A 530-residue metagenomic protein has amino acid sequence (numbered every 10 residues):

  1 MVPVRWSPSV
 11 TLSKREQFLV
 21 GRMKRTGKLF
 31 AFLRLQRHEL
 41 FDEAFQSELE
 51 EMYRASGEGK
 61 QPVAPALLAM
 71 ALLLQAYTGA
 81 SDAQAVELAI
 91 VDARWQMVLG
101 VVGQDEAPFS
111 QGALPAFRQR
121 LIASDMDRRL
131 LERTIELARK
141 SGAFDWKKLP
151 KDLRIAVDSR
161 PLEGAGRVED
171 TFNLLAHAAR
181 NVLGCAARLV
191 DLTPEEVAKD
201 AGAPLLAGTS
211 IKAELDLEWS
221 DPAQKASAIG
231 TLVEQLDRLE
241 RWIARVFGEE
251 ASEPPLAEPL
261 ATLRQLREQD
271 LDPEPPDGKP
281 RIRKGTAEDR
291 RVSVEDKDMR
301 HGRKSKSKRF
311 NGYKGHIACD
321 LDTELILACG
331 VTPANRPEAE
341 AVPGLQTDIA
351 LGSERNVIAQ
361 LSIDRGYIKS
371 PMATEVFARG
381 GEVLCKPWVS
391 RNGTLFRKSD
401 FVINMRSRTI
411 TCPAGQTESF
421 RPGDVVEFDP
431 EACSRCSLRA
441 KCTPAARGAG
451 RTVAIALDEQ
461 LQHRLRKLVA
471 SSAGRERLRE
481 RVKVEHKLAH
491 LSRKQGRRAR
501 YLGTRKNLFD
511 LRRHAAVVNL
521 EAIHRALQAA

Functional and structural regions predicted by a protein language model:
M1-E58: Basic, low-complexity segments
P3, P65-A66: Double-stranded DNA-binding cores of transcription factors and transposases
D42, Q61-A64, D82-A83, A107: Alpha-helix N-cap/helix-initiation sites
Y53-Q61, Y501-R505: A short glycine/serine-rich beta->alpha loop
L67-A80: Alpha-helical support elements that line or immediately flank enzyme active sites and cofactor-binding pockets
L74-A76, L88, L361: Conserved catalytic-core segments centered on acid/base and nucleophilic motifs
S81-Q84, G103, A107, G112-A530: Anion-binding and metal-coordination hotspots
A85-M97: DNA-recognition alpha helix
